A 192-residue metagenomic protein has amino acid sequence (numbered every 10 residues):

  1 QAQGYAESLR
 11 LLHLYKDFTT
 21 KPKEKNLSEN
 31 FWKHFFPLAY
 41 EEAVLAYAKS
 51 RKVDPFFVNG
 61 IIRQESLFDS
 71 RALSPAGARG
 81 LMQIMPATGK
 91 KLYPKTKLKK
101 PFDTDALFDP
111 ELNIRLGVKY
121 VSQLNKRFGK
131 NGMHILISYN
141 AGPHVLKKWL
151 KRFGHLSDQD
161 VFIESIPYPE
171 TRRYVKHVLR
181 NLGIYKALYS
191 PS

Functional and structural regions predicted by a protein language model:
Q1-S192: Catalytic glycan-binding domains that act on GlcNAc-containing polysaccharides
